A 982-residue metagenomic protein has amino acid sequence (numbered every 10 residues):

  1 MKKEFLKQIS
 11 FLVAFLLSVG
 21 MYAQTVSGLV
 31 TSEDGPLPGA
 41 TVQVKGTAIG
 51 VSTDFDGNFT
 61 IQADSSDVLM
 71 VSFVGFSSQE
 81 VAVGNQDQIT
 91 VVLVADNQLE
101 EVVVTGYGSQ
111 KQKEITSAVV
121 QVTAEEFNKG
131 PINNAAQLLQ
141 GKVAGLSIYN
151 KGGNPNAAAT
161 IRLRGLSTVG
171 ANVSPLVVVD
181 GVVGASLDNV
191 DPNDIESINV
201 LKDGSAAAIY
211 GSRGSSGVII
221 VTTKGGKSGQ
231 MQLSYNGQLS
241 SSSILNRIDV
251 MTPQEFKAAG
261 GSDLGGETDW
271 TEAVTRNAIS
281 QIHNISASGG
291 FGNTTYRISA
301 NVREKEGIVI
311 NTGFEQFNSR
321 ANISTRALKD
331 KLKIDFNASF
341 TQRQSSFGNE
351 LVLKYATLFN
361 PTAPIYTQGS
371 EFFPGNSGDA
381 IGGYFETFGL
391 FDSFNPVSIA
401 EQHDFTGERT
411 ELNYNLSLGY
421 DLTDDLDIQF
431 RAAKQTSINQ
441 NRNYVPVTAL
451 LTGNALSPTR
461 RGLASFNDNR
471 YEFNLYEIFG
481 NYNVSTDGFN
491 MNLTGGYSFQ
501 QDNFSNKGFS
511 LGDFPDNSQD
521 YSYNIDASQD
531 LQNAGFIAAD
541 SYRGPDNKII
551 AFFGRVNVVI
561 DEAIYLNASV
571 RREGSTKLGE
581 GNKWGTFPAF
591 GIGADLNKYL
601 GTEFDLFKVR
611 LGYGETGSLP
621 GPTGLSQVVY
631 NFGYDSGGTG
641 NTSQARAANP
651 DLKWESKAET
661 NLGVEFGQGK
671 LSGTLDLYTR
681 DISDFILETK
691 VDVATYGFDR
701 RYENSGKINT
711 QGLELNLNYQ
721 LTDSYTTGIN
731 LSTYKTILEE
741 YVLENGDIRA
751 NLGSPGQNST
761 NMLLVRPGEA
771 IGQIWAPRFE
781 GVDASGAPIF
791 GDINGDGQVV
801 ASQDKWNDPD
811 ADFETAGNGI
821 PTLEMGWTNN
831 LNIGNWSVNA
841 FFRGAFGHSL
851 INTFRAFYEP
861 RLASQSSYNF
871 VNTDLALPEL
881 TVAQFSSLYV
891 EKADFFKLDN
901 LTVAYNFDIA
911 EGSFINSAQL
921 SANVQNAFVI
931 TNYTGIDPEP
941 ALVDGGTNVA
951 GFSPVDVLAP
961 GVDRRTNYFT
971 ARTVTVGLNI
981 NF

Functional and structural regions predicted by a protein language model:
M1-A321, T325-A327, L332-T341, N349-E350 (+7 more regions): Short, small/polar-rich motifs associated with maturation and membrane association, primarily at protein termini
V68, E114, S147, Q230-S234 (+17 more regions): Membrane-spanning beta-strand positions in outer-membrane beta-barrel proteins
I195, S319-A321, I550-V556, I564-R572 (+4 more regions): Extended, hydrophobic alpha-helical segments in both membrane/secreted and soluble proteins
T223, I285-G289, A321-T325, Y414-Y420 (+10 more regions): Residues on the lipid-exposed face of transmembrane beta-strands in outer-membrane beta-barrel proteins
K227-E267, I308, N322-E411, Q429-I550 (+7 more regions): Surface-exposed loop/interface segments of Gram-negative outer-membrane beta-barrel transport/assembly proteins
G237, A300-E306, L566-L578, L596 (+1 more regions): Transmembrane beta-strand segments that form the barrel wall of outer-membrane beta-barrel proteins
F314-R326, K583-G593, A918-V929: Short secondary-structure subsegments characteristic of cysteine-rich extracellular domains
T822-G847, Y889-D908: C-terminal substrate/ligand-recognition segments
